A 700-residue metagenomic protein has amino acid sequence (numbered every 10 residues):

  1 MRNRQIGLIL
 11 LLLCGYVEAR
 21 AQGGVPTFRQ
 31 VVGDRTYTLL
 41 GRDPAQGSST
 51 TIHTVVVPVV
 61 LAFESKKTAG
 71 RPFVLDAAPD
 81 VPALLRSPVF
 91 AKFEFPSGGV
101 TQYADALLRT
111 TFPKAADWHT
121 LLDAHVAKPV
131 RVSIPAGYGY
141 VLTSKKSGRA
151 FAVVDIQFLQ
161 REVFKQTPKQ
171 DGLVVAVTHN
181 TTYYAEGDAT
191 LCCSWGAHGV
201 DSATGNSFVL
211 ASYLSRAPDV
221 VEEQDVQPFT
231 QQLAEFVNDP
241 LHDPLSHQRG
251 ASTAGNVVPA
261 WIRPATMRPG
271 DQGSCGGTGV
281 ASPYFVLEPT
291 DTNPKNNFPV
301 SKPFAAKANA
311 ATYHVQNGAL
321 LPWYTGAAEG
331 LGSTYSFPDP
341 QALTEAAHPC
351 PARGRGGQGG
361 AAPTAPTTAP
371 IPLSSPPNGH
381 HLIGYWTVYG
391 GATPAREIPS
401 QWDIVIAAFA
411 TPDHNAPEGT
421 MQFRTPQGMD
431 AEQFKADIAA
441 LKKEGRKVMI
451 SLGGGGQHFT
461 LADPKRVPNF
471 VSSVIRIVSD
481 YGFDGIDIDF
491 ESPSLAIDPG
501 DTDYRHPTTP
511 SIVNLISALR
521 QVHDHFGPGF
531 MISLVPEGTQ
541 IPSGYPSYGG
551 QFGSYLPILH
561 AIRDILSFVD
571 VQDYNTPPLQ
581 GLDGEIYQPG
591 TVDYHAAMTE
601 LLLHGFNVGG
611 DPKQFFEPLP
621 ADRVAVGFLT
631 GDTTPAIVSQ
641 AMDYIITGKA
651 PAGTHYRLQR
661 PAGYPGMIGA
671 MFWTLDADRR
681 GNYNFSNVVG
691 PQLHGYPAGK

Functional and structural regions predicted by a protein language model:
G7-G15: Bacterial N-terminal signal peptides
Y16-A21: Sec/Tat signal peptide C-region and signal peptidase I cleavage site
Q22-G137, S375-S473, N684-V688, L693: N-terminal carbohydrate-binding/catalytic regions of secreted carbohydrate-active enzymes
L142-P244: Active-site-proximal segment of zinc-dependent metalloprotease catalytic domains
D188-D219, E223, P240-G357: Metalloprotease/metallohydrolase-associated module, dominated by Zn2+-dependent proteases
P269-P338, T344, T387-V388, Y574-P577 (+1 more regions): Substrate-binding cleft of secreted/luminal carbohydrate-active enzymes
R353-P363, T368: Disordered, low-complexity segments in secreted/periplasmic proteins that are enriched in proline
I371-L601, L619-A625, T630-I645, P665 (+1 more regions): Chitinase-like catalytic core of GlcNAc-active glycosidases
